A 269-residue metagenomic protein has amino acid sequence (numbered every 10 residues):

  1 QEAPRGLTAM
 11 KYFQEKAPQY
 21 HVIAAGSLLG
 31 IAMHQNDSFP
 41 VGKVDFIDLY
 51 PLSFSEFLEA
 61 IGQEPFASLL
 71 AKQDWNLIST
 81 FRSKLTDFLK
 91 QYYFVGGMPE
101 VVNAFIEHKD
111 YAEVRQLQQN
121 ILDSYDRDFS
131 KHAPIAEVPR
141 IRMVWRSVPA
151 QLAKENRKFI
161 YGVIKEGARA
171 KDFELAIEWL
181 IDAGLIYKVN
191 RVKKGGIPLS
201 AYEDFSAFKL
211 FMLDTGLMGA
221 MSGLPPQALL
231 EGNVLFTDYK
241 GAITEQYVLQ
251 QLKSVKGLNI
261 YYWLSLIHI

Functional and structural regions predicted by a protein language model:
E2-M10: Conserved ATPase-coupling elements of RecA-like P-loop NTPase cores
F13-Q19: Substrate-engagement module of ASCE P-loop NTPases
Q19, K43, G257-N259: A generic structural signal for alpha->beta connector loops
H21-S27: Structural recognition of the conserved hydrophobic beta-strand(s) that form the central parallel beta-sheet of P-loop
M33-A153: Interdomain motor-coupling "hinge/lid" segment immediately C-terminal to the ATP-binding subdomain of NTP-driven enzymes
I106-I267: Accessory nucleic acid-recognition modules appended to NTPase machines
